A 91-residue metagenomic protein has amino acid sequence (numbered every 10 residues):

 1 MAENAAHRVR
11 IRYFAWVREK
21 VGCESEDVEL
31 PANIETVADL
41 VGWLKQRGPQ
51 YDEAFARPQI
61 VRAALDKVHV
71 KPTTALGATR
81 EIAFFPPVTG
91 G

Functional and structural regions predicted by a protein language model:
M1-G90: Ubiquitin-like/PB1-type beta-grasp interaction modules and other compact soluble beta-rich domains
